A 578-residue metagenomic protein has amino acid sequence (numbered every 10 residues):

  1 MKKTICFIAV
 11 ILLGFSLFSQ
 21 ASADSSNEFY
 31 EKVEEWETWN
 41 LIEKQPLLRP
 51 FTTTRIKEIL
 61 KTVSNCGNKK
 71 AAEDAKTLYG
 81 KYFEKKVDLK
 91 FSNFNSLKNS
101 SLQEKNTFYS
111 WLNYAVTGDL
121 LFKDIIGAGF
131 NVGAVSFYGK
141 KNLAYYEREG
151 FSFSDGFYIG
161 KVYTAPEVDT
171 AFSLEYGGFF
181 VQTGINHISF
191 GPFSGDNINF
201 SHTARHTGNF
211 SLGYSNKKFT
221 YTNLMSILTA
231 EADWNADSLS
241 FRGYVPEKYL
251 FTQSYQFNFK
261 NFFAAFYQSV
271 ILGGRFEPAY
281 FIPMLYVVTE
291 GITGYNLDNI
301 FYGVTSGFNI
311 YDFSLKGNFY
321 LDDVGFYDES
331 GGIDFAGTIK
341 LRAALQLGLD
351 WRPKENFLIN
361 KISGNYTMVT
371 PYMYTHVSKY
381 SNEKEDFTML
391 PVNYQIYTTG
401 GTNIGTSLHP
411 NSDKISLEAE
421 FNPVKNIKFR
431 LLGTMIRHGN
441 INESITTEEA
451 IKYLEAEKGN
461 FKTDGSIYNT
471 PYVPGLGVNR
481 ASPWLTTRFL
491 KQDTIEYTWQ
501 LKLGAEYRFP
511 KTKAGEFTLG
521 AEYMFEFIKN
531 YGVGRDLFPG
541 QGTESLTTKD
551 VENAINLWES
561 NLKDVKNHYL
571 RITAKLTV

Functional and structural regions predicted by a protein language model:
T4-F15: Sec-dependent N-terminal signal peptides
S19-Q20: Boundary of Sec targeting at the N-terminus
A23-N27, W39-L47, F51-F266, V270-I271 (+3 more regions): Outer-membrane beta-barrel channel domains
Q103-N106, K141-Y163, N235, S444-I495 (+1 more regions): Primarily recognizes Gram-negative and organellar outer-membrane beta-barrels
G118-D124, T170-Y176, G213-N216, Q256-F259 (+8 more regions): Residue-level signature of outer-membrane beta-barrel architecture
F180, S189, T207-Y397, G401 (+6 more regions): Signature for the C-terminal beta-barrel architecture of outer-membrane proteins
K491-M524: C-terminal structured "cap/appendage" subdomains that terminate the fold
D564-V578: Outer-membrane beta-barrel "beta-signal"
